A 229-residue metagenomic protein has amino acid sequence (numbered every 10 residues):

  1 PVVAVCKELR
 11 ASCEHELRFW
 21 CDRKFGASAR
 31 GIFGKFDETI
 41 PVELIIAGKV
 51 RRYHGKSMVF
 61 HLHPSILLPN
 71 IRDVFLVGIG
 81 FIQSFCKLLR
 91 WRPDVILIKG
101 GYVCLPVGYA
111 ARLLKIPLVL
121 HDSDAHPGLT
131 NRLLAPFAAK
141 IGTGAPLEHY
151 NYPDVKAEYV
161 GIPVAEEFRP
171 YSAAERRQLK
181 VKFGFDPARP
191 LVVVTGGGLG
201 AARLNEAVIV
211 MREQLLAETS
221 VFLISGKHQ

Functional and structural regions predicted by a protein language model:
P1-R10: Short amphipathic alpha-helix
A11-L76, E158-V160: Conserved nucleotide-sugar phosphate-binding/catalytic loop shared by glycosyltransferases and other
E14, F19-W20, F25-A27, K49 (+3 more regions): Donor-nucleotide binding loops and adjacent catalytic segments primarily of GT-B fold Leloir glycosyltransferases
K24-G31, E148-N151, E167-F168, H228-Q229: Short, charged/polar "capping" segments at the starts of alpha-helices and the immediately preceding loops
I32-D37, I82-L97, L105-V119, R132 (+1 more regions): Glycosyltransferases and closely related glycan-assembly transferases that use nucleotide-activated donors
T39-I40, R112-A174, F185: Active-site-proximal region of nucleotide-activated glycan assembly enzymes, centered on histidine/acidic-rich loops
N70-C86, A174-Q178: Glycine-rich, highly charged phosphate/nucleotide-binding loops
L76, G100-V103: Short, solvent-exposed amphipathic helices
